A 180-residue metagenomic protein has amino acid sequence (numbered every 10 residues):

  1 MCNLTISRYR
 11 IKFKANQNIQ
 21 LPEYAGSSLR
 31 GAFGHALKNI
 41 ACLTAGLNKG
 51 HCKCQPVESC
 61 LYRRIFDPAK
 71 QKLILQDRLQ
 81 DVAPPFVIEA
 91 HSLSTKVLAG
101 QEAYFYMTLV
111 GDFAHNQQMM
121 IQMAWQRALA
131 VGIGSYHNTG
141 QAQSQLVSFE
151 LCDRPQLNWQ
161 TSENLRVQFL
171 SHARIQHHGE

Functional and structural regions predicted by a protein language model:
M1-E180: RNA-interacting cores
